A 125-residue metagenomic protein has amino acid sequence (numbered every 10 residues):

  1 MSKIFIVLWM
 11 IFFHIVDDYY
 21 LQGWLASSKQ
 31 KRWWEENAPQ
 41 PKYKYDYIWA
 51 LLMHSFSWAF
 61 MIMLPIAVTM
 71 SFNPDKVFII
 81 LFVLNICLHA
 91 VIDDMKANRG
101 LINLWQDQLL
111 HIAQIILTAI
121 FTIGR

Functional and structural regions predicted by a protein language model:
M1-L8, I62-I80, A119-R125: Helix-coil boundary and interhelical linker segments in multi-pass alpha-helical membrane proteins
S2, P39-Y47, L51, N73-P74 (+2 more regions): Membrane-helix interfacial "entry" motifs
F5-W9, W49-S57, K76-L84, Q106-D107: Alpha-helical transmembrane segments of integral membrane proteins
M10-D18, W58, L81-D93: Alpha-helical transmembrane segments of multi-pass membrane proteins
H14-Y47, I92, K96: Cytosolic, membrane-interface loops and tails of multi-pass inner-membrane proteins
Q22, A26-Q30, I66, M70-P74 (+2 more regions): Transmembrane helix-loop junctions in multipass membrane proteins, especially transporters and channels
W49-A67, L110-T118: Core segments of transmembrane alpha-helices that mediate helix-helix packing or line hydrophobic substrate/ligand
V91-A113: Interfacial loop-to-transmembrane junctions
